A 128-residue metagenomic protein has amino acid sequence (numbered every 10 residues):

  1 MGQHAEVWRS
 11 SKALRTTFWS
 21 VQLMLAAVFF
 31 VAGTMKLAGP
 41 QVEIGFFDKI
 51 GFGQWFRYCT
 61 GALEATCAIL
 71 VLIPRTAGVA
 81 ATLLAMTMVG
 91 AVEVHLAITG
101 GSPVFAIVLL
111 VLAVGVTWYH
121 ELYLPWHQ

Functional and structural regions predicted by a protein language model:
M1-V31, I73-Q128: Extended, low-polarity transmembrane helix blocks
G2, T34-I44: Peri-membrane helix termini and adjoining interfacial loops of integral membrane proteins
V28, P40-V42, L63-T66, T87: A generic alpha-helix surface/boundary motif
V31, F52-L72: Core segments of alpha-helical transmembrane spans in multipass integral membrane proteins
P40-I50, A91-V92: Membrane-interface helix termini and inter-helical loops of multi-pass transporters
